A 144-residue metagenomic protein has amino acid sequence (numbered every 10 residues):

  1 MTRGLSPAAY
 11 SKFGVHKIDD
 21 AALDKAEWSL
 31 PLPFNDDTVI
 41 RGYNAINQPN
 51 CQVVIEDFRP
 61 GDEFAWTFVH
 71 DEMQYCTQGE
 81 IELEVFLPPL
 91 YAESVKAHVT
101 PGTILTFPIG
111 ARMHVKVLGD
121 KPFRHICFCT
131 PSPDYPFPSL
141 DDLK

Functional and structural regions predicted by a protein language model:
M1-D57, E63, D142-K144: A short, N-terminal "cap"/entry segment at the start of jelly-roll beta-barrel domains of the cupin/DSBH fold
T2-G4, A9-S11, Y91, H114-K144: Double-stranded beta-helix
F58, F68-L87: Short, conserved beta-strand element in jelly-roll/cupin
P60, V69-H70, A111-R112, K121 (+1 more regions): A generic "binding-loop/recognition-motif" signal
E63-F64, E82, G102-L105, I109-V115 (+1 more regions): Histidine-centered metal-chelating micro-motifs
F64-T67, D71-T77, A97, I104-L105: His/acidic/aromatic-lined binding-pocket segments of jelly-roll/cupin-type domains and related regulatory beta-sandwich
P88-I109: Short acidic-glycine-tyrosine-enriched beta hairpin
